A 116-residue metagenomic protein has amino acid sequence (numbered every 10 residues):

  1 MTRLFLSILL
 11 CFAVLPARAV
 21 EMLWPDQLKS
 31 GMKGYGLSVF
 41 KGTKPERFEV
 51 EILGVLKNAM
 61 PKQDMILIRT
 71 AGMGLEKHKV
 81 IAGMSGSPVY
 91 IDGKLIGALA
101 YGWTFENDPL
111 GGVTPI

Functional and structural regions predicted by a protein language model:
M1-I8: Sec-dependent signal peptide recognition, specifically the positively charged N-region followed immediately by
L9-R18: Hydrophobic h-region of N-terminal signal peptides that target proteins for export in Gram-negative bacteria
A17-I116: Terminal presequence/propeptide segments associated with secretion/organelle targeting and zymogen/polyprotein
